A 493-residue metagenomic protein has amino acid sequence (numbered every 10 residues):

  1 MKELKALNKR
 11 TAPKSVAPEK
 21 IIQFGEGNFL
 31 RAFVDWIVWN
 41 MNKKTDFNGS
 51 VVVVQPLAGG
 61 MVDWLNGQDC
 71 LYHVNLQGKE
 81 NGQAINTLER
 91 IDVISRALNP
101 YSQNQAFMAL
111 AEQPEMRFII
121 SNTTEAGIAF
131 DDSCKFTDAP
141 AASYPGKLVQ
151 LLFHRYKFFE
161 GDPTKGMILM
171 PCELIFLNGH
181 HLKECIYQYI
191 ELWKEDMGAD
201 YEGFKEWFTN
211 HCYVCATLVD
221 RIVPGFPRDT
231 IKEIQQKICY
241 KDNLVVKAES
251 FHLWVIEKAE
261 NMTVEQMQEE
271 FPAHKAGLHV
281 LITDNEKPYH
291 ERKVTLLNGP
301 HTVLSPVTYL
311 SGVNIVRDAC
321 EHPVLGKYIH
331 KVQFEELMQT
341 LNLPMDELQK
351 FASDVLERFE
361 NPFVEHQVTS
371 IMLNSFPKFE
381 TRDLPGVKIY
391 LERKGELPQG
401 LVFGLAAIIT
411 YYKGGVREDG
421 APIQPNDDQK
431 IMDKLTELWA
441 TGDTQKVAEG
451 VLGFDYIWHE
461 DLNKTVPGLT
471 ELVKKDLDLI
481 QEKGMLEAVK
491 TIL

Functional and structural regions predicted by a protein language model:
M1-L493: Substrate/ligand-engaging "lid" and interaction regions
